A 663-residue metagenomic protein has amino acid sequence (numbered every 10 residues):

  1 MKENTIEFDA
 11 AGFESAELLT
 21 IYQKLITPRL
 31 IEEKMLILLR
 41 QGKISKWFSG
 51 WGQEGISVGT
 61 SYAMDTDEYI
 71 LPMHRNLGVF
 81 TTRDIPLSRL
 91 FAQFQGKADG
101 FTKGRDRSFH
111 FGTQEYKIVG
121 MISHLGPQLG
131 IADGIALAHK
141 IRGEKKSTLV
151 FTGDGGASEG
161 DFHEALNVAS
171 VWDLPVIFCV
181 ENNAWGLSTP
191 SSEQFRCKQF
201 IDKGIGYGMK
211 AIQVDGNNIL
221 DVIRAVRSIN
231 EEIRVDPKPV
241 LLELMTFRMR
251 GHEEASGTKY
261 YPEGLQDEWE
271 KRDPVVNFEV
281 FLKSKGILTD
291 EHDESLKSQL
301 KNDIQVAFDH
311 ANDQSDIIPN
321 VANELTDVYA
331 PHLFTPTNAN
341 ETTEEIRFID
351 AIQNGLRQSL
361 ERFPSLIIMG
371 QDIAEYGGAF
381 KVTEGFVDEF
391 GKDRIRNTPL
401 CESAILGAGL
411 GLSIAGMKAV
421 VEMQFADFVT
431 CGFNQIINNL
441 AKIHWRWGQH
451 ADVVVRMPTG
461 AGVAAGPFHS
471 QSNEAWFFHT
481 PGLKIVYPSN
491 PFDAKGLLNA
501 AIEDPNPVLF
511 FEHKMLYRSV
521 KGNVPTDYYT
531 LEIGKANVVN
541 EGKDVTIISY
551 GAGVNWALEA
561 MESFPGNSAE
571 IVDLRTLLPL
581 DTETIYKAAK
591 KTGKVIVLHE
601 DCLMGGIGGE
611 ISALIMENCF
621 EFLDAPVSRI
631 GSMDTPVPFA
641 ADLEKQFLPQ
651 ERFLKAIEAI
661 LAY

Functional and structural regions predicted by a protein language model:
M1-I56, L244, M249-D393, L400 (+2 more regions): Conserved acidic/glycine
L30-E33, I37-W172, P190-R196, I201 (+3 more regions): Cofactor-binding active-site loop characterized by glycine-rich and histidine/acidic residues
I37-K43, S108-I122, K145-V150, A184 (+9 more regions): Glycine/charged-rich beta-loop-alpha catalytic/anionic-binding loops adjacent to active sites
K46-Q53, H74-R75, F111-L129, G153 (+8 more regions): Active-site nucleophile and cofactor-binding loops and adjacent substrate-binding regions of central metabolic enzymes
V58-T66, I135-E144, L166-L174, I205-G206 (+6 more regions): Alpha-helix C-terminal capping segments
T81-I85, G160-E164, S188-E193, R224 (+10 more regions): Short acidic, glycine/serine/threonine-rich loops at helix termini
G96-T102, S170-V180, R394-N397, L440-M457: A glycine-rich helix N-cap at a beta->alpha junction
K117-V306, D313, F478-L598: Glycine-rich ThDP/TPP pyrophosphate-binding loop and its adjacent helix/strand module within ThDP-dependent enzymes
